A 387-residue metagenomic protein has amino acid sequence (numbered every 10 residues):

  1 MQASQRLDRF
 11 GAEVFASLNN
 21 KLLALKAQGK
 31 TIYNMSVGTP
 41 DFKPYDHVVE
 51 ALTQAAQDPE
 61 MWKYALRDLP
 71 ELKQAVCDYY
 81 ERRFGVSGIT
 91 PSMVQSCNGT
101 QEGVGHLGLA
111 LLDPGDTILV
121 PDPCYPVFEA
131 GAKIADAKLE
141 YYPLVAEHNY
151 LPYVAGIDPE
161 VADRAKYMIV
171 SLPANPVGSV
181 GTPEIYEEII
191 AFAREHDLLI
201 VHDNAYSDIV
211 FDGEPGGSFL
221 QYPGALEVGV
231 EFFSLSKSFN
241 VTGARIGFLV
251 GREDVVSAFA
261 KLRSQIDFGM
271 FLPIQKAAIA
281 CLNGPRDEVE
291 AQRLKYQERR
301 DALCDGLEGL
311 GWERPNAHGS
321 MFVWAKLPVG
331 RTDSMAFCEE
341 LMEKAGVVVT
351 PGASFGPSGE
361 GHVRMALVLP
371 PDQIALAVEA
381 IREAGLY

Functional and structural regions predicted by a protein language model:
Q2-G99, H106, C281-G284, L386-Y387: N-terminal small-domain helix-loop-helix segment of the aminotransferase-like
Q28, A135, E195-H196, L310 (+1 more regions): Helix C-cap/helix->beta junction micro-motif
D78, R331, E340-T350, F355-Y387: PLP-dependent enzyme catalytic core of the Aspartate aminotransferase-like
A110-A132: Conserved PLP-anchoring active-site segment centered on the Schiff-base-forming lysine
D116, A137, E195-L198, L226-E227: A short helix->loop->beta-strand "cap" motif at the edges of active sites that frequently abuts
E140, V145-D212: Active-site phosphate-binding strand-loop segment of PLP-dependent enzymes
Y222-Q297, D301, D305-G306, A384-L386: Conserved core segment of the aminotransferase class I/II
I279, K295-C304, R314-K326, G359: Conserved glycine-rich beta-strand-loop-beta hairpin in the small C-terminal domain of fold type I
